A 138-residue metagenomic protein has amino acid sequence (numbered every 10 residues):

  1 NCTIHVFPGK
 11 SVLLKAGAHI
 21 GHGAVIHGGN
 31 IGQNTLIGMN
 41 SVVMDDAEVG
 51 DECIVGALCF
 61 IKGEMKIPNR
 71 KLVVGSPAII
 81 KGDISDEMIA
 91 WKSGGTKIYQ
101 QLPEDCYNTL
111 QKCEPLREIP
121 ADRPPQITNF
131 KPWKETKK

Functional and structural regions predicted by a protein language model:
N1: Glycine/small-residue-rich phosphate/adenosyl-binding loop
I4-H5, L13-G17: Glycine/small-residue-rich loop that forms an oxyanion/phosphate-binding "nest" at active or ligand-binding sites
V6, H22-G23, H27-I31, L36-K137: Glycine-rich hexapeptide-repeat left-handed beta-helix
